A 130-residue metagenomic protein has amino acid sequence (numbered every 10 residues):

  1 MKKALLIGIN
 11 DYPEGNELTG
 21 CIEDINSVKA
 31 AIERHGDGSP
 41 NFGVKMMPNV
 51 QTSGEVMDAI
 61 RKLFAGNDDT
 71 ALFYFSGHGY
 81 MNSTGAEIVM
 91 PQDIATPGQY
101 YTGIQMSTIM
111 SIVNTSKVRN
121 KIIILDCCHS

Functional and structural regions predicted by a protein language model:
M1-I88: Boundary/activation segment at the start of structured domains
S53-S130: Caspase-like (clan CD) cysteine peptidase catalytic core
